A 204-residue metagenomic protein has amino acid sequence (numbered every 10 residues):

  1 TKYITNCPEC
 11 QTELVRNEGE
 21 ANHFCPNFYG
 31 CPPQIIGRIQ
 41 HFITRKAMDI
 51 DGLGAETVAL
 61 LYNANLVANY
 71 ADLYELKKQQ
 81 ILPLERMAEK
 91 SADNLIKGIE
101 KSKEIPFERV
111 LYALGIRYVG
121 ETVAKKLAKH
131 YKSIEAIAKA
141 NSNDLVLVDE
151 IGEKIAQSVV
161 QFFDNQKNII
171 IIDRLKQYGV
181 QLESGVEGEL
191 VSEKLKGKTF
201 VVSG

Functional and structural regions predicted by a protein language model:
T1-I50: Cys/His-rich short segments
K2, N27, C31, D49-I50 (+8 more regions): Catalytic cores of large soluble enzymes that bind and process phosphate-bearing ligands
R16, E20, M48-G52, V67 (+3 more regions): Intrinsically disordered or highly flexible coil/loop and linker segments, enriched in small and charged/polar residues
E18-N22, I36-Q40, A55-E56, E75 (+2 more regions): Short acidic (Asp/Glu) and glycine-rich catalytic loops that position anionic groups and cofactors
H23-N27, E56-L60, K77-Q80, G115-I116 (+1 more regions): A glycine-rich phosphate-binding loop feature that marks nucleotide/adenosyl-phosphate handling sites
P32-E85, E89-D93: Long, charge-rich boundary regions
L84-G204: DNA strand-break repair and replication-stress modules
